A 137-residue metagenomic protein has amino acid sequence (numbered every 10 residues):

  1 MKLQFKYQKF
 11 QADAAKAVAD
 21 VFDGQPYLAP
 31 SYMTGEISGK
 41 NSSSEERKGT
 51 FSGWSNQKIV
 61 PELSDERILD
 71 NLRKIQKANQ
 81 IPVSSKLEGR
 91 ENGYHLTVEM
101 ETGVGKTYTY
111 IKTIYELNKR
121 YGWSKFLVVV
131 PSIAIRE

Functional and structural regions predicted by a protein language model:
M1-F5, P82-E88, E99-T102: Asp/Glu-centered strand-loop micro-motifs enriched in Gly/Pro and often flanked by an aromatic residue
M1-W54: N-terminal accessory nucleic-acid engagement/regulatory domains that precede and modulate ATP-driven motor cores
Y7-K9, M100-V104, I114-Y115, V130-A134: Short, flexible loop/turn elements at secondary-structure junctions
F10, K119-Y121: Intrinsically disordered, charged low-complexity linkers and terminal tails that flank or connect structured domains
D20, K112-K119: Short, well-ordered alpha-helices that flank and scaffold nucleotide-derived cofactor binding pockets
D65-R90: Pre-Walker A adenine-sensing motif
G89-Y115, K125: Walker A/P-loop
T107-T109, G122-E137: Conserved Walker A/P-loop ATP-binding site and its immediately adjacent core in helicase/helicase-like ATPase domains
